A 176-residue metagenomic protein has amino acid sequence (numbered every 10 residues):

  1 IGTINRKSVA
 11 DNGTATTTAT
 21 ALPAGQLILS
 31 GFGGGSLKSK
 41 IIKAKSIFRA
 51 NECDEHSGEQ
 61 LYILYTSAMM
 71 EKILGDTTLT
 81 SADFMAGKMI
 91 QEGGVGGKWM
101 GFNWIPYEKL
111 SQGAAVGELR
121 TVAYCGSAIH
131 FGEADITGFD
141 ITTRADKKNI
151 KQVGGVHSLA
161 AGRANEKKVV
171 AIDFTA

Functional and structural regions predicted by a protein language model:
I1-I47, D173-A176: Alpha-helical scaffold segments that mediate packing/assembly in large oligomeric complexes
I1-T16, C53-S67, W104, F139-R163: Long, contiguous amphipathic alpha-helices that act as assembly "spine/axial" helices in icosahedral shell and virion
P23-S39, G75-A176: Sequence/fold signature of self-assembling virion shell proteins
L37-D76: Structured, hydrophobic secondary-structure cores that serve as assembly/anchoring elements
